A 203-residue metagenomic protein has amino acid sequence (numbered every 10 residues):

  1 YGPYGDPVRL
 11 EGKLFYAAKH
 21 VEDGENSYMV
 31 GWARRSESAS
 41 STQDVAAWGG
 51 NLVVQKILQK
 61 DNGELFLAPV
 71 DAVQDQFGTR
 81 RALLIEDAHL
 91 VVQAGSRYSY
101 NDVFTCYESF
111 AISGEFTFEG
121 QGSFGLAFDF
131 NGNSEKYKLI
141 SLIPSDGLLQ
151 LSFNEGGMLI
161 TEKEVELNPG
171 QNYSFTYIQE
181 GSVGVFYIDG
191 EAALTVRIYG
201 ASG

Functional and structural regions predicted by a protein language model:
Y4-R9: A short beta-strand motif characteristic of beta-propeller blades
L10-E11, V21-Y28, A33-S38, T42-G203: Extracellular glycan-recognition regions
F15-A18: Repeated scaffold domains used in trafficking and secretory/extracellular systems, primarily beta-propellers
